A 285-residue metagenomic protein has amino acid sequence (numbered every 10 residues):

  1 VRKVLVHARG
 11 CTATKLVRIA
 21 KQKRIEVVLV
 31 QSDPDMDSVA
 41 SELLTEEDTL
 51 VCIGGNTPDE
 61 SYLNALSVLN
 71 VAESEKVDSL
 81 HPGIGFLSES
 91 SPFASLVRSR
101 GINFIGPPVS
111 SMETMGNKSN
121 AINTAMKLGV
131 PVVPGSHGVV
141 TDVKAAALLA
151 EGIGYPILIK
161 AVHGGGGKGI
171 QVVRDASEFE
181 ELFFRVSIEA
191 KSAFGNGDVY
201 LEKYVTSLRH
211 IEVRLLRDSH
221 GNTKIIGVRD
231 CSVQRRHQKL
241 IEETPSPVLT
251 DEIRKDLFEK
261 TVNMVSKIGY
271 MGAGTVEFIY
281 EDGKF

Functional and structural regions predicted by a protein language model:
V1-V276, Y280-F285: N-terminal beta-alpha lobe that positions the nucleotide/phosphoryl donor in ATP/NTP-coupled carboxylate activation
